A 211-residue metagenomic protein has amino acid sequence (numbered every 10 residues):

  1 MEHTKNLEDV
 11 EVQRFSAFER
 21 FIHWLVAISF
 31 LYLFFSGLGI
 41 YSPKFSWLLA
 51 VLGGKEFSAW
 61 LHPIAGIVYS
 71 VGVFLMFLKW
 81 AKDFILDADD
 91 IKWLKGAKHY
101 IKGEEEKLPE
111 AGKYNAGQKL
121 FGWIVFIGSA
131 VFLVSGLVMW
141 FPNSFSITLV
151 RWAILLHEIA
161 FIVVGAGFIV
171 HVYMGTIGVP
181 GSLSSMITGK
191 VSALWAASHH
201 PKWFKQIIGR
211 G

Functional and structural regions predicted by a protein language model:
M1-G211: Membrane-embedded alpha-helical bundles that constitute the cytochrome b-like, heme-associated redox core of multi-pass
